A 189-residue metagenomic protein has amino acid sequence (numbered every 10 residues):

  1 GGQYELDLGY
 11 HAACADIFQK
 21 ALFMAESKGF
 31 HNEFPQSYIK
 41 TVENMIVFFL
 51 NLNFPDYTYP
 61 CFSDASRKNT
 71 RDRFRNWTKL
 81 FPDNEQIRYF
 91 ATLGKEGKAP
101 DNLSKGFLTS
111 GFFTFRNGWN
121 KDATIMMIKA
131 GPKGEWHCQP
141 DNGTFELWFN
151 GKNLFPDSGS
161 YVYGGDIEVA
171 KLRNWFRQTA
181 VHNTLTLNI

Functional and structural regions predicted by a protein language model:
G2, L6-F155: Carbohydrate-active enzyme catalytic cores, enriched for enzymes that act on polyanionic acidic polysaccharides
P140-I189: Active-site rim segments in enzyme catalytic domains, especially the processed small/beta chain of N-terminal
